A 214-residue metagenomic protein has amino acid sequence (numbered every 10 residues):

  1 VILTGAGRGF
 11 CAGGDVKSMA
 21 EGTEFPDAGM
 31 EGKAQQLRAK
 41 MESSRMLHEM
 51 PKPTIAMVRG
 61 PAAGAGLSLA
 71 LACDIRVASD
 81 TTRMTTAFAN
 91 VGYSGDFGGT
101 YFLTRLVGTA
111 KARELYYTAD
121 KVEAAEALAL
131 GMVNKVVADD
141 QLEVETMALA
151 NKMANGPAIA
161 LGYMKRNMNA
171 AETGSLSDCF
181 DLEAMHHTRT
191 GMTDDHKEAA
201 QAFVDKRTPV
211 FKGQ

Functional and structural regions predicted by a protein language model:
V1-T4, Q201: Conserved CoA-thioester-binding segment of acyl-CoA-metabolizing enzymes
G5-M46, A62, N90-G92, S175: Glycine- (often His-adjacent) and acidic-residue-rich active-site loop that binds/positions the CoA thioester
Q36-A39, A138, E172, M192: Residue-level signature of the cytosolic catalytic core of signaling kinases
R45-L161, M185-T193, K197-Q201, R207 (+1 more regions): Crotonase-fold acyl-CoA enzyme core
A170-A171, K206-V210: A short structural micro-motif
G174-F180: Short beta-strand->loop
